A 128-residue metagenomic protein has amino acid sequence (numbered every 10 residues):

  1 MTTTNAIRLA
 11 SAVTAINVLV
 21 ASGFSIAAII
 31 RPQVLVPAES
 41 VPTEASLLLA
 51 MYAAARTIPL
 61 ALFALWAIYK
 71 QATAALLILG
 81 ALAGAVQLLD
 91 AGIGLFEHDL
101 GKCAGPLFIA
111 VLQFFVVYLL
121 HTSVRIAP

Functional and structural regions predicted by a protein language model:
M1-R8, S40-L47, Q71-A74, F96-L100: Juxtamembrane loop-transmembrane helix junctions in multi-pass integral membrane proteins, especially the extracellular
T4-S46: Membrane-helix boundary elements
L19-F24, A45-I68, L82-A85, L89: Core segments of alpha-helical transmembrane spans in multipass integral membrane proteins
I30-R31, A67-K70, F96-E97, L119-S123: Helix-loop junctions at the membrane-solvent interface of multi-pass transporters, primarily the C-terminal
T43, L100-V111: Non-cytosolic membrane-interface motifs at loop->transmembrane helix junctions
K70-L82: Loop-to-transmembrane helix junctions at the membrane interface
I78, L89-G105, S123-R125: Membrane-helix boundary connector in multi-pass membrane proteins
L112-P128: Membrane-water interface at the C-terminal end of transmembrane alpha helices
